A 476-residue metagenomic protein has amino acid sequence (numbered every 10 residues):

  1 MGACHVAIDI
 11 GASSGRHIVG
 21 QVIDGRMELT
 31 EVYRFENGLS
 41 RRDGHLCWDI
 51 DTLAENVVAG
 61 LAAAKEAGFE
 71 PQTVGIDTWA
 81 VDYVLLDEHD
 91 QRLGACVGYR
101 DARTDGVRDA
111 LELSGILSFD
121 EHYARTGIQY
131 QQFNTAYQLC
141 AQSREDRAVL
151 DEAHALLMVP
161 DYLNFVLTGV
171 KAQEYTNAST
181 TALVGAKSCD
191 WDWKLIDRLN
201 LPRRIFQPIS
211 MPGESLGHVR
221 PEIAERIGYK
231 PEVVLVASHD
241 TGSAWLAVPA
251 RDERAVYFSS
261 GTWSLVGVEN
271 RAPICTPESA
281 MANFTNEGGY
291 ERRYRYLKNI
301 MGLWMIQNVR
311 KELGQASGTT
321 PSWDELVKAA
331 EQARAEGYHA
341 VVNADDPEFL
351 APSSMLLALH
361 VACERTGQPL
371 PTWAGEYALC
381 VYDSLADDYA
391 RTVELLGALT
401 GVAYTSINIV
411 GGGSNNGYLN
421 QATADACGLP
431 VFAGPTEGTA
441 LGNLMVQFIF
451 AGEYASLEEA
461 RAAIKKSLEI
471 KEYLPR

Functional and structural regions predicted by a protein language model:
M1-G94, A224-V233, C427-L429, E458: N-terminal glycine/serine-rich phosphate-binding loop of ATP-dependent small-molecule kinases, especially carbohydrate
A7, V19, E112-T126, Y137-M158 (+7 more regions): Active-site core segments that coordinate phosphate-bearing ligands/cofactors across diverse enzyme families
G11-S13, Q72, D77-W79, T135 (+4 more regions): Short, basic and Ser/Thr-rich N-terminal targeting/leader segments
R42, A62, E66-Y99, T126-F133 (+2 more regions): Short beta-strand-loop/turn "lid" adjacent to the catalytic site in phosphate-handling enzymes
D77-A80, P212-G213, S260-W263, S406-S414: Glycine-rich beta-strand-to-loop/alpha-helix junction loops that act as flexible
V84, G106-A110, A244-L246: Pocket-flanking alpha-helical
V97-I116: Short alpha-helix plus adjacent loop in nuclease-associated cores
